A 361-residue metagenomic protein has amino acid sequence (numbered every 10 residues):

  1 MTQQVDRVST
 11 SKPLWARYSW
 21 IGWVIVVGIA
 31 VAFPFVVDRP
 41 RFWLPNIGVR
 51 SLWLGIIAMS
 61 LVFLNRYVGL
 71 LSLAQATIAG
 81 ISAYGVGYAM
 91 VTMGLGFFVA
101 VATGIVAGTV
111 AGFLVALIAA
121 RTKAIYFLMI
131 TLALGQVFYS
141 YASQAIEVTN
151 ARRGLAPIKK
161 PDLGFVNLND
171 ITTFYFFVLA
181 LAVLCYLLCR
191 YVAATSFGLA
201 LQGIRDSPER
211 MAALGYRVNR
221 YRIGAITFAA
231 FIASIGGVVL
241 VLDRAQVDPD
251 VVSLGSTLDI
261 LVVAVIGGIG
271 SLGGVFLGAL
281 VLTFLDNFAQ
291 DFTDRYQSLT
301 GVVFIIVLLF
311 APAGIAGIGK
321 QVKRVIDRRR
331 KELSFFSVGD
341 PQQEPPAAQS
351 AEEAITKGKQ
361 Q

Functional and structural regions predicted by a protein language model:
T2-Q361: Transmembrane alpha-helices and adjacent helix-loop boundaries
